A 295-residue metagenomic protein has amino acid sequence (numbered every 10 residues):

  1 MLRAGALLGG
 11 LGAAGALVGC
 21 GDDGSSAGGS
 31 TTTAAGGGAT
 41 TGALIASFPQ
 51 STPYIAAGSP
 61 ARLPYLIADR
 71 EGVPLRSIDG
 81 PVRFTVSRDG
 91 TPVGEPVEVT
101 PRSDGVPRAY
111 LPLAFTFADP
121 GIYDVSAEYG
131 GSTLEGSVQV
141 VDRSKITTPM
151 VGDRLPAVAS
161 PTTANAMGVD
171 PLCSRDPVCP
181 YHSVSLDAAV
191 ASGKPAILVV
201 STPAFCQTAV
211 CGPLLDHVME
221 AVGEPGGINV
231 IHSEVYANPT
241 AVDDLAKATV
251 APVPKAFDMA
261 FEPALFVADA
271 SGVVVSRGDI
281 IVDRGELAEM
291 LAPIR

Functional and structural regions predicted by a protein language model:
M1-G21: N-terminal export signals
G19-S30: Bacterial lipoprotein signal-peptidase II cleavage site
A35-I122, S126-P171: Contiguous segments within soluble domain cores/interaction surfaces
A191-F205: Short active-site neighborhood of thiol/selenol oxidoreductases, capturing the structured segment around
T208-G223: Typically the conserved alpha-helix immediately C-terminal to a functionally engaged Cys/Sec in thioredoxin-like
V235-F261: Thioredoxin-like thiol-disulfide oxidoreductase module
P263-S276: A short, hydrophobic beta-strand/beta-hairpin element that forms part of a small beta-sheet core
V274-R295: Non-catalytic, surface beta->alpha helical segment in thiol-disulfide oxidoreductase systems
